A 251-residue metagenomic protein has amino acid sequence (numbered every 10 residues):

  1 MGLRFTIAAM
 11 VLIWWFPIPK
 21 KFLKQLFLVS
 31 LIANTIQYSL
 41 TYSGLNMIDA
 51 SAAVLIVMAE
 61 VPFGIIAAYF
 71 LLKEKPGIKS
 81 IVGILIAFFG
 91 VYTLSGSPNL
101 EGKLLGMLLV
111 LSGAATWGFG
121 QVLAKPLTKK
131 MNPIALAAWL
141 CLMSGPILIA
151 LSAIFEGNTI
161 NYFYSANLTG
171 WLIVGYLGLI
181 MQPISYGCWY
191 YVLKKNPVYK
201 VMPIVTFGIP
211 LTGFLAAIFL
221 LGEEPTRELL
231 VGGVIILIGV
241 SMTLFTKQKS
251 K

Functional and structural regions predicted by a protein language model:
M1-I36, F63, T116-G120, A138-E156 (+1 more regions): Transmembrane alpha-helices of multi-pass small-molecule transport proteins
G2-L3, Y38, A52-A59, L123-P146 (+1 more regions): Helix-helix packing/entry segments at the starts of transmembrane helices
T6, L12, A67, P76-G96 (+3 more regions): Hydrophobic transmembrane alpha-helices of multi-pass small-molecule transport proteins
V11-P17, E60-V82, P210-L230: C-terminal transmembrane-helix exit sites in multi-pass transporters
L12-V57, V91-T93, G178-N196: Specific transmembrane alpha-helical segments of multi-pass solute transporters/efflux pumps, especially DMT/EamA
G44, F70-L72, P76, L127 (+5 more regions): Hydrophobic/aromatic residues within transmembrane alpha-helices of multi-pass small-molecule transporters
N46, Y92-K103, A153-T169, I173 (+1 more regions): Membrane-interface helix termini and inter-helical loops of multi-pass transporters
N99-P126, P146-A150, K251: Glycine-/small-residue-enriched transmembrane alpha-helix faces in small-molecule transporters and effluxers
